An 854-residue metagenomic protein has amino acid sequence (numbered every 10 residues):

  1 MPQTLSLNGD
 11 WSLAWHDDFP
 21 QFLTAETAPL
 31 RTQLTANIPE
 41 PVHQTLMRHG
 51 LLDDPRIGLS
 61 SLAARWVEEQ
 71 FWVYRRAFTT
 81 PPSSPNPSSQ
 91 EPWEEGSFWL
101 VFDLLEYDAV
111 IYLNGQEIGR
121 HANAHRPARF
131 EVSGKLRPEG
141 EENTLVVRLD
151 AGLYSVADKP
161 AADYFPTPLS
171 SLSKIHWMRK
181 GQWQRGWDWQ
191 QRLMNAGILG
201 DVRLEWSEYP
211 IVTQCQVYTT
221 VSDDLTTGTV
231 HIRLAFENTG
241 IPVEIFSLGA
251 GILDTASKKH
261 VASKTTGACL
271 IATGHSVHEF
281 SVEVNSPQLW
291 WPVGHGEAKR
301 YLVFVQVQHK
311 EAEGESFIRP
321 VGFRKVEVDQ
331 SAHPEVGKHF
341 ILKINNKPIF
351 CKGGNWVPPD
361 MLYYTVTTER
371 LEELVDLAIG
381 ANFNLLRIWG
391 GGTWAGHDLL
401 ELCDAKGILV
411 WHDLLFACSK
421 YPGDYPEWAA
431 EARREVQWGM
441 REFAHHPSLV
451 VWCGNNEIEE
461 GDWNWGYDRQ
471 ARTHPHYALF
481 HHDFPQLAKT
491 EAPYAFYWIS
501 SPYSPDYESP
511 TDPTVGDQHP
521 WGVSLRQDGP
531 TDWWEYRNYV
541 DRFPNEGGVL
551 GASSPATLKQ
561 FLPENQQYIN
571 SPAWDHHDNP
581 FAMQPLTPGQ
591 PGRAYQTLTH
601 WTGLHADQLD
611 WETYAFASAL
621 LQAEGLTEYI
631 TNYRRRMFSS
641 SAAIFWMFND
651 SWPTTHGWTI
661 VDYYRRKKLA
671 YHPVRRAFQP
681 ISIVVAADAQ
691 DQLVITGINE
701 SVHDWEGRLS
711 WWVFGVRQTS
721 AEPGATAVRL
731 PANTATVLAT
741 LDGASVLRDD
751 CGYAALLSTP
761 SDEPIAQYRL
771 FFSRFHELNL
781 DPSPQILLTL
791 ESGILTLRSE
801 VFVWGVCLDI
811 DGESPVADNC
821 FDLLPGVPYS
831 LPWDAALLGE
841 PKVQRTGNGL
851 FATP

Functional and structural regions predicted by a protein language model:
M1-S83, W93-F98, H176-G200, S207-P210 (+5 more regions): Extended carbohydrate-recognition surfaces in non-catalytic/accessory domains of CAZymes and lectin-like proteins
L5, G9-F19, T45-H49, A64 (+9 more regions): Accessory beta-strand-rich segments of carbohydrate-active enzymes
L5, L13-F19, L193-G197, L204 (+4 more regions): Substrate-binding clefts and catalytic carboxylate motifs of secreted carbohydrate-active enzymes
R48-T80, G96-F102, E106-L113, G119-A122 (+7 more regions): Active-site-adjacent substrate/metal-binding segments within catalytic domains of carbohydrate-active enzymes
G134-E142, R233-A332: Extended acidic/polar, glycine-enriched regions that form or flank non-catalytic beta-rich accessory modules
T265-Q288, S710-C751, E813-L838: Intrinsically disordered, low-complexity Pro/Gly/Ser/Thr-rich segments with frequent PxxP/GP/PP motifs and embedded
L289, G296-F317, D742-P782, A836-P854: Terminal connector regions
L385-A405, L409-P580, L621, G625 (+2 more regions): Substrate-binding/catalytic cleft of secreted carbohydrate-active enzymes, primarily glycoside hydrolases
